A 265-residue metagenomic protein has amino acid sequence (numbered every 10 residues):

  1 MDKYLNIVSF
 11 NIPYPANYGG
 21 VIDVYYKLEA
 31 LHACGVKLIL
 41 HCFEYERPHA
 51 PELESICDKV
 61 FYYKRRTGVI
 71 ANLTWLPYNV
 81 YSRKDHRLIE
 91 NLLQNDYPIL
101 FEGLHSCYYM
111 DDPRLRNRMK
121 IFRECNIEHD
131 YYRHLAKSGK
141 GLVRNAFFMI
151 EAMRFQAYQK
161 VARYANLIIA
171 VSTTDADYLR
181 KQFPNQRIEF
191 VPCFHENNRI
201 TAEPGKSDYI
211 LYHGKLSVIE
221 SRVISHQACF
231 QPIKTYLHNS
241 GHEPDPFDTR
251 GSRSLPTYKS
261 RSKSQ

Functional and structural regions predicted by a protein language model:
M1-V60, N95, Q231-K234: N-terminal subdomain of nucleotide-sugar transferases
Y26, I89-L93, E128-D130, V143-I168: Membrane-proximal helix-turn-helix segments that form the acceptor-binding/catalytic region of lipid-linked
L40-E90: A conserved catalytic-core segment of Leloir-type glycosyltransferases
F43, F101-G103, C125, A170-S172: Replace "coordinates the UDP/GDP/TDP-sugar" with "coordinates nucleotide-activated sugar donors
D58, F148-M149, F155-I200: Donor nucleotide-sugar binding/catalytic pocket of nucleotide-sugar-dependent glycosyltransferases
T67-L76, K120-F155: Acceptor-binding helix/loop patch of EC 2.4 sugar-transfer enzymes, predominantly nucleotide-sugar-dependent
I89-Y108, M119-I121: Short N-terminal targeting/anchoring amphipathic segment
F190-Y258: Conserved catalytic-core segment of nucleotide-activated headgroup transferases in glycan assembly
